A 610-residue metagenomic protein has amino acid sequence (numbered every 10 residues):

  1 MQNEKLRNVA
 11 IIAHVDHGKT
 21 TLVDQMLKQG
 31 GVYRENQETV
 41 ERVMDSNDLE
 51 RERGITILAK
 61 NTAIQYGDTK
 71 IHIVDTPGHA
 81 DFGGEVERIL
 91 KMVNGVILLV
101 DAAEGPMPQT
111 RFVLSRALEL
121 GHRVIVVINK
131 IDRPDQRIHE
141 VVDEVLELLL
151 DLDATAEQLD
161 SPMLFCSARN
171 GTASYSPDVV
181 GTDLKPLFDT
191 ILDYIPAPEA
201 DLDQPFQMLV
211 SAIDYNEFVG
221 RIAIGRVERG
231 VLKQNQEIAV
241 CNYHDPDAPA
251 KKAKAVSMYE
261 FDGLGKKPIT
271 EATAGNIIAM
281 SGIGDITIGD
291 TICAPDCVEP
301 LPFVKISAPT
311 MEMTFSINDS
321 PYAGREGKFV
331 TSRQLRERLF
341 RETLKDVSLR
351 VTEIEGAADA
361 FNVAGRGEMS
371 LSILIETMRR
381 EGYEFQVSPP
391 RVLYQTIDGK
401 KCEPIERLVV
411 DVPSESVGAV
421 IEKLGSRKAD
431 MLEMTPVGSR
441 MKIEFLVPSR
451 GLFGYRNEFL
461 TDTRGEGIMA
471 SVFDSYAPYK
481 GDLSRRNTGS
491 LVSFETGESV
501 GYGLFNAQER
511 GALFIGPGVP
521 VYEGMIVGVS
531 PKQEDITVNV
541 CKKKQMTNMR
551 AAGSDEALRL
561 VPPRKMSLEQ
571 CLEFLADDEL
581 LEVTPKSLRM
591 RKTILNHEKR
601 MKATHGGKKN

Functional and structural regions predicted by a protein language model:
M1-V100, E104, E144, I213-N216: P-loop NTPase switch module centered on the Walker A-proximal segment
T39-R42, V126, L152-L164, P198-L209 (+9 more regions): Interdomain boundary/hinge elements
L90, V96-Q158: Conserved C-terminal guanine-recognition region of P-loop GTPase G domains, centered on the G4
R123, R133-P196: Canonical P-loop GTPase G-domain recognition
S167, E355-S370: Short glycine/threonine-rich beta-strand-turn micro-motifs
Q207-M313, A323-R325, R336, T488 (+3 more regions): Conserved nucleotide-binding/hydrolysis modules and their immediate coupling elements across P-loop/ASCE NTPase motors
V231, G284-D285, G365-L371, S414-V417 (+1 more regions): Helix N-cap motif at beta-to-alpha junctions
F261, K266-I269, C402, V447 (+2 more regions): Long insertion/accessory domains within large nucleic-acid-processing enzymes
